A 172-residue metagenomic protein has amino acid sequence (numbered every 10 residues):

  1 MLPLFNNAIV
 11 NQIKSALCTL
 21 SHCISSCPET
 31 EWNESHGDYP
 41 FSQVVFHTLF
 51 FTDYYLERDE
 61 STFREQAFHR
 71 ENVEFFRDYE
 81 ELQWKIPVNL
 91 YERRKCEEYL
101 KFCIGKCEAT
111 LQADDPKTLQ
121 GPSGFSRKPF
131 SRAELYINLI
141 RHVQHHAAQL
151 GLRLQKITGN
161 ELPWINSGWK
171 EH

Functional and structural regions predicted by a protein language model:
M1-A8, F51-A113, K117-P122, K156-H172: Short, helix-capping/interhelical loops that line the mouth of catalytic, cofactor-, or ligand-binding pockets
M1-P28: Long, hydrophobic/aromatic N-terminal blocks
I13-L20, F41-L56, L90, E97-C107 (+1 more regions): Alpha-helical transition-metal enzyme core signature, strongest for iron centers
C18-F41, R58-R70, A113-R132, N160: Helix-loop segments that flank and shape redox-cofactor active sites
R153: A short helix-coil junction within the Rossmann-fold of NAD(P)-dependent oxidoreductases
